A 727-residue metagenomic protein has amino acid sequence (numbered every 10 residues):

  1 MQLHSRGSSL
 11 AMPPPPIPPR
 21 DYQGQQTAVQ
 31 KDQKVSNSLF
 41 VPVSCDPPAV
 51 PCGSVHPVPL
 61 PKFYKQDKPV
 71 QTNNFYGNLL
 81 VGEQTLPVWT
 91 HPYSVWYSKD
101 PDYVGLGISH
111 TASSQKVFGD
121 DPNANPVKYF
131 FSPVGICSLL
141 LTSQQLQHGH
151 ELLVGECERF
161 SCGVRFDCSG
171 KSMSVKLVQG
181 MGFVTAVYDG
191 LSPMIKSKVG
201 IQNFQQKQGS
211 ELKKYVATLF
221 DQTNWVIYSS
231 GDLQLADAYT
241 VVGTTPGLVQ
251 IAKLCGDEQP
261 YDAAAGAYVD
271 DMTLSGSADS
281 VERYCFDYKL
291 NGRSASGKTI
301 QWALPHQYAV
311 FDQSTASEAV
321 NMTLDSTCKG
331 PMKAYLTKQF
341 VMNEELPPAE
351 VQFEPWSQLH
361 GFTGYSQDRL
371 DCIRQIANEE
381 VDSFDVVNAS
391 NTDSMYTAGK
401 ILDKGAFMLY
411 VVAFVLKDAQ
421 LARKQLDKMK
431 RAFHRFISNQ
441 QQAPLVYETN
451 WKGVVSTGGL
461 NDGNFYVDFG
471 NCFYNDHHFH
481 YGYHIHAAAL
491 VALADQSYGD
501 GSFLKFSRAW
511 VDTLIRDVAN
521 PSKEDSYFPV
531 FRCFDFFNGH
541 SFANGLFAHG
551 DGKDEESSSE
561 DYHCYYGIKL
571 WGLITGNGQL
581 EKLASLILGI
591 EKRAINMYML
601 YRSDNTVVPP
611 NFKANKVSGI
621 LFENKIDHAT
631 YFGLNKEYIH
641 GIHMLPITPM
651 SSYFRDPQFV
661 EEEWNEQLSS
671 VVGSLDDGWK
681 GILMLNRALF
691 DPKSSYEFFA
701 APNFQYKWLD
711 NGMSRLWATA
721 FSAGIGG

Functional and structural regions predicted by a protein language model:
L3-H478, P521-G539, N544-G545, T575 (+2 more regions): Ser/Thr/Asn(+Pro)-rich, low-complexity disordered segments
T392-V415, N471-G499, F503, S507-V511 (+1 more regions): Aromatic-rich carbohydrate-recognition surfaces in CAZymes
L490-F536, G567-L570: Alpha-helical scaffolds that organize eukaryotic protein assemblies
V511-T513, S558-E591: Active-site neighborhood of glycoside hydrolase catalytic domains
D554: Substrate-binding surface in catalytic domains of secreted glycosidases
